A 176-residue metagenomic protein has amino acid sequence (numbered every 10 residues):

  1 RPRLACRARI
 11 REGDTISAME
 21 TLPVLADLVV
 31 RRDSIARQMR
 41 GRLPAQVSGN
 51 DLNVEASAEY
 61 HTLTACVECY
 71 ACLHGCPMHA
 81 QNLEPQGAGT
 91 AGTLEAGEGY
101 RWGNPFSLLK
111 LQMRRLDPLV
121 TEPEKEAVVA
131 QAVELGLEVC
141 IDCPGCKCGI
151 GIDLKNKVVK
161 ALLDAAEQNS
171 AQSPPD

Functional and structural regions predicted by a protein language model:
R1-R11: Hydrophobic/aromatic-rich structural module bridging two neighboring secondary-structure elements via a short loop
E12-T64, E68-D176: Ferredoxin-type iron-sulfur electron-transfer modules in oxidoreductases and energy-metabolism complexes
